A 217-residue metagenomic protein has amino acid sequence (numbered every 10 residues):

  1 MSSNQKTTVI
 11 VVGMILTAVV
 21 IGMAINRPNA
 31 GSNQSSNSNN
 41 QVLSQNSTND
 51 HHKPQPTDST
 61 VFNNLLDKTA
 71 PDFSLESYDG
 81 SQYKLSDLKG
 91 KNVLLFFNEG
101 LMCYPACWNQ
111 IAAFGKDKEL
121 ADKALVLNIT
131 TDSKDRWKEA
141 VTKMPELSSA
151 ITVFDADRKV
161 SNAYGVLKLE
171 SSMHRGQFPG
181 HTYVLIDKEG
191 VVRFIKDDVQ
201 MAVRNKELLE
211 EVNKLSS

Functional and structural regions predicted by a protein language model:
M1-T69, S217: N-terminal targeting signals for export/organelle localization
A70-P71, N92, G180-T182: Short loop/turn microsegments at loop-to-beta-strand junctions
D79-S81, D157, E189: Residue-level recognition of short loop/turn positions
Y83-F114: Short active-site neighborhood of thiol/selenol oxidoreductases, capturing the structured segment around
P105-N162: Structural microenvironment flanking redox-active thiols in thiol-disulfide oxidoreductases
S148-I151, V166-S172, G176-V184: Structural micro-motif
R175-S217: Thiol-/selenol-based redox modules, centered on thioredoxin-like and closely related oxidoreductase domains
